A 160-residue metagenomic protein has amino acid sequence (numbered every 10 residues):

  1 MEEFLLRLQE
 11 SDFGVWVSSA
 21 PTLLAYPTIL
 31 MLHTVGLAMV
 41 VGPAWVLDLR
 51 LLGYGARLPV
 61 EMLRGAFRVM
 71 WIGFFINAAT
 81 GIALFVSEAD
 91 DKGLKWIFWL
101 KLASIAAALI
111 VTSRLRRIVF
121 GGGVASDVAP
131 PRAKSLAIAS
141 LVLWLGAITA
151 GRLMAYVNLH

Functional and structural regions predicted by a protein language model:
M1-H160: Polytopic transmembrane helical bundles with strong interfacial aromatic enrichment
